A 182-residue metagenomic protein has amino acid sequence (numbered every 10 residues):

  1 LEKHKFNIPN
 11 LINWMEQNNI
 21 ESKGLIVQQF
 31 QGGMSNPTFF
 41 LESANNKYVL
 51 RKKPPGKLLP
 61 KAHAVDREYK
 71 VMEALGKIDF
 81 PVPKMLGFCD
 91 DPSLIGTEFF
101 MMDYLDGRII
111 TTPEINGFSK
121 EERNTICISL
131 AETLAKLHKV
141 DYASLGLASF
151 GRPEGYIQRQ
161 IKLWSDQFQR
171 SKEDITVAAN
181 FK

Functional and structural regions predicted by a protein language model:
L1-K23: Juxta-kinase regulatory segment immediately upstream of eukaryotic protein kinase catalytic domains
L25-F181: ATP-binding pocket architecture of kinase catalytic cores
